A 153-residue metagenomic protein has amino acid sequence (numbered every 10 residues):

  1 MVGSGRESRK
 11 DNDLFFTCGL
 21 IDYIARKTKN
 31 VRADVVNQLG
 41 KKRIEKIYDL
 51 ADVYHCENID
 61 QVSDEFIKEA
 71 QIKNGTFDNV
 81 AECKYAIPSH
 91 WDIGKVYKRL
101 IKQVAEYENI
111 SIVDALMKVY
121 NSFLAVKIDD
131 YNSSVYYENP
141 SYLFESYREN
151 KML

Functional and structural regions predicted by a protein language model:
G3-K10, L14-I67: N-terminal interaction modules that seed assembly of large macromolecular complexes
G3-S4, D11, K84-A105, L116-K127: A structured, charge-rich N-terminal accessory region that forms the first stable segment of a protein and links
K29-N37, K46-I47, N74-D78, Y107-A115: Short, surface-exposed acidic
N30, Y54-E57, W91, I110 (+1 more regions): Short coil/turn linker and secondary-structure boundary residues
E45, E65-T76, R99-E106: Amphipathic alpha-helical interaction surfaces
V53-S89: Long, compositionally biased
Y120-L153: Glycine-rich, aromatic-bearing surface loops/beta-hairpins
